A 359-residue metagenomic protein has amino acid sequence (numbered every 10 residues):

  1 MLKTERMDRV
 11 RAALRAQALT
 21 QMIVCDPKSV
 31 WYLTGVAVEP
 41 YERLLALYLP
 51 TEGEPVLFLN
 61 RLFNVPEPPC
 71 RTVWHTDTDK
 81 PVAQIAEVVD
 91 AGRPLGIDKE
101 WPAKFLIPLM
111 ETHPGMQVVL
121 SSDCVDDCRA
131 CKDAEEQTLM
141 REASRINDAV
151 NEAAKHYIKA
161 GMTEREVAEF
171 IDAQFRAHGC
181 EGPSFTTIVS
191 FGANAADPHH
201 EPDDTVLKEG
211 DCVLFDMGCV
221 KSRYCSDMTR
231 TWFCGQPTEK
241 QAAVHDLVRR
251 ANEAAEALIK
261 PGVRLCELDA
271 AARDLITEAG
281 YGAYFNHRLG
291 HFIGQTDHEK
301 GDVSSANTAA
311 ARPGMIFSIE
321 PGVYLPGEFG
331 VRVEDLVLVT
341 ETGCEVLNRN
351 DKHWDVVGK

Functional and structural regions predicted by a protein language model:
M1-K359: Active-site neighborhoods and metal-handling regions in enzymes and metal-associated proteins
